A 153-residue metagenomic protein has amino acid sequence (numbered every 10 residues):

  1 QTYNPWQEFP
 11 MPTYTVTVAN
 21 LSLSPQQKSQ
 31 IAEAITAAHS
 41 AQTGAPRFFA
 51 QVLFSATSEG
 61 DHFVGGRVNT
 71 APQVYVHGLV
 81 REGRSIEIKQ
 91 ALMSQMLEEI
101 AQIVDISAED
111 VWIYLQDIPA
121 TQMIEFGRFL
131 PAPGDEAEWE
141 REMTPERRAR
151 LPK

Functional and structural regions predicted by a protein language model:
Q1-P10: Short, Lys/Arg-enriched N-terminal segments with co-localized hydrophobic residues within the first ~10-30 amino acids
F9-K153: A domain-level signal for the structural core that forms small-molecule/cofactor-binding pockets and catalytic centers
